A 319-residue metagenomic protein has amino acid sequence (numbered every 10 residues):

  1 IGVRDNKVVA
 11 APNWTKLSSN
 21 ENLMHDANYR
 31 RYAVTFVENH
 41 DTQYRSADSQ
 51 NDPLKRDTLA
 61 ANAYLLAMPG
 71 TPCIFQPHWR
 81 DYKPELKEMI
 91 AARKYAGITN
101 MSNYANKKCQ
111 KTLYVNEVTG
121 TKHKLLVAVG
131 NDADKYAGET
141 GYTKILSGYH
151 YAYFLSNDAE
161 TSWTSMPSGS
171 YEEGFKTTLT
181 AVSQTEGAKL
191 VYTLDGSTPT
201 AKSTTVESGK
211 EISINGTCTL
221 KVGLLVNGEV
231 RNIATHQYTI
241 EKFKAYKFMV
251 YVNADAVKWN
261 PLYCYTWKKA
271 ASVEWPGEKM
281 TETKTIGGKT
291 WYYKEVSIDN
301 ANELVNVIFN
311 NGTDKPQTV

Functional and structural regions predicted by a protein language model:
I1-A159: Active-site-proximal helices and loops of the catalytic beta/alpha 8
V129-M166, G196-T200, L225-E229, K244-Y246 (+3 more regions): C-terminal beta-sandwich/jelly-roll accessory domains of carbohydrate-active enzymes
G130-A133, A181-K189, A256-L262, N302: Short proline/glycine-enriched turn/loop motifs at strand-loop junctions of beta-rich domains
D158-G169, T177, Y246-A271: Extracellular, modular beta-sheet/disulfide-rich ectodomains of secreted and cell-surface proteins
D158-K244: Short, compositionally stereotyped local motifs that mark structural "simplifiers"
L179, N302-G312: A short, solvent-exposed beta-strand micro-motif common in secreted/extracellular proteins
V191-S197, G223-L225, Y251, Y265-K269 (+1 more regions): Predominantly extracellular/luminal cell-surface or secreted proteins
T198-S208, A256-N300, G312-T318: Aromatic-rich carbohydrate-binding modules that target alpha-glucans
